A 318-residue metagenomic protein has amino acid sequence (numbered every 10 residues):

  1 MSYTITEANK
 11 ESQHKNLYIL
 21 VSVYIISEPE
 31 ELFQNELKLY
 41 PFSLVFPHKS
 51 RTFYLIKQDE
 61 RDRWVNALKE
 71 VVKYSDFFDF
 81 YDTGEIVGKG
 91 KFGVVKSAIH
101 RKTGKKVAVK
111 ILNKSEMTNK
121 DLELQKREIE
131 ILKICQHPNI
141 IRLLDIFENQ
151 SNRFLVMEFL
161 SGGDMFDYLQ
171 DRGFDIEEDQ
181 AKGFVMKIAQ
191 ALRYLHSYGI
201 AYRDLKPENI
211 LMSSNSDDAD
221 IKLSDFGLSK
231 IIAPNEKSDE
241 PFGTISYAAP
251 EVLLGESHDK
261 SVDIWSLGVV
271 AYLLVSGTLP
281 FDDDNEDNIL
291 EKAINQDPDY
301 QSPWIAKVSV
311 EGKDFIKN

Functional and structural regions predicted by a protein language model:
G84-K91, V95: Protein kinase glycine-rich loop
V94-K114: Glycine-rich ATP phosphate-binding loop
I111-C135: Conserved N-lobe beta3->alphaC-helix segment of eukaryotic protein kinase catalytic domains
D145-I146: A short, aromatic-enriched beta-strand patch in the conserved N-lobe beta-sheet of the protein kinase catalytic domain
S151-D164, Y168: Conserved short submotifs of the Hanks-type protein kinase catalytic core that shape the nucleotide-binding pocket
F184-V185: Activation segment signature within eukaryotic-like protein kinase domains
